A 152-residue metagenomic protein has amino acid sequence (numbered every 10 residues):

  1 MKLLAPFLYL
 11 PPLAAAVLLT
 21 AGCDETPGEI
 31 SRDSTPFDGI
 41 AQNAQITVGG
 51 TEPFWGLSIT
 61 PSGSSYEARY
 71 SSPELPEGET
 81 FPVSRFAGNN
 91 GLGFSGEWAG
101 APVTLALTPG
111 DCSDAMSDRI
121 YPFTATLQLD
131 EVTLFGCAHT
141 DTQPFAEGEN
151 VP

Functional and structural regions predicted by a protein language model:
K2-P12: Bacterial N-terminal signal peptides that target proteins for export
V17, A106, E131-V132: Processing junctions and N-termini across compartments
L19-G22: C-terminal motif of bacterial Sec signal peptides marking the signal peptidase cleavage site
D24-T26: Bacterial signal peptide processing site
G28-G49: N-terminal export/targeting and maturation segments
N43-A106, H139-D141: Central antiparallel beta-sheet cores of small beta-barrel/beta-sandwich binding domains
G100-I120: Acidic, glycine-rich flexible loop segments
R119-P152: C-terminal partner/receptor-binding element of secreted or periplasmic proteins
